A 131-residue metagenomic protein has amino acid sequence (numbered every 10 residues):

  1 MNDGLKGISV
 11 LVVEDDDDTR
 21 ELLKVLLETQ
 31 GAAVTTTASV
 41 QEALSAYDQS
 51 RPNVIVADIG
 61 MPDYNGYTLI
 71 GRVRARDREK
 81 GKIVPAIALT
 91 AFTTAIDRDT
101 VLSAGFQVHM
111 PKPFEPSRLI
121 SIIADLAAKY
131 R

Functional and structural regions predicted by a protein language model:
E14: Conserved acidic carboxylate
D17-T35: Two-component/phosphorelay signaling modules centered on CheY-like receiver
K24, T68, T93-M110, S121: Alpha4 helix (beta4-alpha4-beta5 surface) of REC/receiver domains from two-component response regulators
G31-A38, S45-A46, M110: Short hydrophobic/Thr-rich beta-strand motif most characteristic of the beta2 strand and flanking loop of CheY-like
S39, N65-G71: Acidic catalytic/metal-coordinating carboxylates
D58, T90: Active-site residues of response regulator receiver
P62, T94, P113: The feature encodes the CheY-like receiver
F114-I123: C-terminal output helix
